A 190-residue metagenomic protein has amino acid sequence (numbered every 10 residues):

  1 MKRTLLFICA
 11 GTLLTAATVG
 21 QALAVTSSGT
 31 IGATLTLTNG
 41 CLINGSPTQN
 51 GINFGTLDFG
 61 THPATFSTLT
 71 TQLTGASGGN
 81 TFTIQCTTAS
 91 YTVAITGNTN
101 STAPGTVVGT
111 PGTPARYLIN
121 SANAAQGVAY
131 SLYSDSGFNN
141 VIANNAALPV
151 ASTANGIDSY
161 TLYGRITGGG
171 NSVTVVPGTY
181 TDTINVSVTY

Functional and structural regions predicted by a protein language model:
M1-C9: Bacterial N-terminal signal peptides that target proteins for export
L14-A22: C-terminal segment of classical bacterial N-terminal signal peptides
L23-A122, L148-Y190: N-terminal small/polar-rich segments of proteins
T96-N98, S131-D135: Predominantly extracellular/luminal cell-surface or secreted proteins
S136-F138, Y190: Solvent-exposed strand-loop boundary residues in beta-sheet-rich modules
N139-N144: Short beta-strand and strand-turn-strand segments in soluble, beta-rich domains
